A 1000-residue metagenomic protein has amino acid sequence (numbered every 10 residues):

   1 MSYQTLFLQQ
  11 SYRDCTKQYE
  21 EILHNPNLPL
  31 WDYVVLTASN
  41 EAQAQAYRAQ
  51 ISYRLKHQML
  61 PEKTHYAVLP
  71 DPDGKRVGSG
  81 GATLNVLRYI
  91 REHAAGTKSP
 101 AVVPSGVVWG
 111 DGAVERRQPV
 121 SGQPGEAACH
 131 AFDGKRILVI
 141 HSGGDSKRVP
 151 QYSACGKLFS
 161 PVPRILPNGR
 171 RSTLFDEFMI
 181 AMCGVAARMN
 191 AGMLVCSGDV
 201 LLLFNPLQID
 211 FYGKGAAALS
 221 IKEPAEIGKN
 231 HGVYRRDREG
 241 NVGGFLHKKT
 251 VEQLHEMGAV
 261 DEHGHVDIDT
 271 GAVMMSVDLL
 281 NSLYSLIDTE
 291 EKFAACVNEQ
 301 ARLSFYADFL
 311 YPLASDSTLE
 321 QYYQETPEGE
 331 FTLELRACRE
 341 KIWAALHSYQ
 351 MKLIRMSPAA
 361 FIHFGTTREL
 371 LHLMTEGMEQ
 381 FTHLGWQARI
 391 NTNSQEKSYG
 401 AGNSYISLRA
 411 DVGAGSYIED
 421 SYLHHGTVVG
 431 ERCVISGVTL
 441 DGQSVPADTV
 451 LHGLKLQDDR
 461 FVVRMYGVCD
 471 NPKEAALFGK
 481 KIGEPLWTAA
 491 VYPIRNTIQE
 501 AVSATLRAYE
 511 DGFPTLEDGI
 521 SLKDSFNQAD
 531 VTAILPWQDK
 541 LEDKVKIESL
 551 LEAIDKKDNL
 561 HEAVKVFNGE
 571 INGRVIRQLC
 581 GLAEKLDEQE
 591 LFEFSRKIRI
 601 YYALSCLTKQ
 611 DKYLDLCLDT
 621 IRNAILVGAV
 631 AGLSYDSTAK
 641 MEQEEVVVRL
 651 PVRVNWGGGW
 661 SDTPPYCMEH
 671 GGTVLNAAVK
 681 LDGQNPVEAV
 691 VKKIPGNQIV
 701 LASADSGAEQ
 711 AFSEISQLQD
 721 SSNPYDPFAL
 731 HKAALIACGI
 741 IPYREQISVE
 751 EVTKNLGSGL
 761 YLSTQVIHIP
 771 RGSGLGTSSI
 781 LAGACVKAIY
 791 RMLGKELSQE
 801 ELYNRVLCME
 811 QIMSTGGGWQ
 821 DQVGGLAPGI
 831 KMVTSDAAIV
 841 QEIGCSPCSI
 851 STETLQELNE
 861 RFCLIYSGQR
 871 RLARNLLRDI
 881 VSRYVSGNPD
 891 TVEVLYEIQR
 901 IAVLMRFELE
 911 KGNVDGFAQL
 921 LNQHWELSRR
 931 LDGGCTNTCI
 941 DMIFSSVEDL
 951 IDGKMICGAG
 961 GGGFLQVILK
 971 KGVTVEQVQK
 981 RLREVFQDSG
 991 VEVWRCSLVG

Functional and structural regions predicted by a protein language model:
M1-A42, V68-L69, A82, L87 (+8 more regions): Left-handed beta-helix
S2-G96, A128-C196, L201-F211: N-terminal glycine-rich phosphate-binding loop and ensuing alpha1 helix
Q45-A46, R148-P150, F204-P206, I227-K229 (+11 more regions): Short helix/loop capping segments that flank catalytic or ligand/cofactor-binding pockets
V86, F178, C617, I621-I625 (+2 more regions): Stable alpha-helical structural segments in soluble proteins, enriched in small hydrophobic residues
A95-A131: Intrinsically disordered, low-complexity terminal tails and inter-domain linkers enriched for S/T/G/P/D/E
G134, S153-A154, S160-C196, V200-V297 (+1 more regions): Conserved core of the sugar-phosphate nucleotidyltransferase
C155, F159-S160, S773-K795: DPxDG-like acidic metal-binding loop motif
G519-K754, K795, N804-G816, Q822-I956 (+1 more regions): C-terminal nucleotide
